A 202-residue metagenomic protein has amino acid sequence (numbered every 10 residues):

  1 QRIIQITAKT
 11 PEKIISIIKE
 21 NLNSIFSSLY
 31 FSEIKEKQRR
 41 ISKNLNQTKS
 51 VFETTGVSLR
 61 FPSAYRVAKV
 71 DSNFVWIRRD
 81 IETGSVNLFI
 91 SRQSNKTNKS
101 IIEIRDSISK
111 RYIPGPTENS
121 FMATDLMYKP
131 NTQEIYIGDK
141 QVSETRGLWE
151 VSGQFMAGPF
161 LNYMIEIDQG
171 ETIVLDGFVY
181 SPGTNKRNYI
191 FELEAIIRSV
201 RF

Functional and structural regions predicted by a protein language model:
Q1-E12, P114-G170, T184-K186, R198: Signature of long, low-cysteine stretches enriched in small and polar/charged residues
I6-A8, Q93, G177-V179: Active-site-proximal beta-strand/loop segments in catalytic clefts of secreted hydrolases
I15-Q38, L59, Y65, I173-F202: Surface-exposed amphipathic alpha-helical segments
F31-K49, G115-P130: Short glycine-rich, low-complexity/disordered patches
S42-K69: N-terminal "mature-domain start" segment
P62-P116: Secretory pathway targeting signatures of secreted, lumenal, and periplasmic proteins
R79-E82, L148, F178: Secondary-structure transition/turn motif
